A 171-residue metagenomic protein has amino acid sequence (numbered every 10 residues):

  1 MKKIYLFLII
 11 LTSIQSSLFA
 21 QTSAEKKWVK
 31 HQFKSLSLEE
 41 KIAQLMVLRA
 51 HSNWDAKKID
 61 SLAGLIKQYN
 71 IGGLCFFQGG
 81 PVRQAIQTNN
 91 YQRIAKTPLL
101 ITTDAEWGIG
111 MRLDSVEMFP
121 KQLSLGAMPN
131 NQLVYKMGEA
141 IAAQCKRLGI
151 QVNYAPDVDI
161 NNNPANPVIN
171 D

Functional and structural regions predicted by a protein language model:
M1-S23: Bacterial Sec-dependent N-terminal signal peptides
I4, L36-L38, L62-K67: Short, flexible, solvent-exposed loop/turn segments with mixed acidic/basic and small polar residues
Y5-L8, I14, K41-M46, K121: Generic structural motif recognizing short loop/turn segments at the entrances and edges of beta-strands
T12, E39-E40, R93, E117: A generic structural signal for short, solvent-exposed coil/turn residues that cap or connect secondary-structure
Q21-S37, Q122-M137: Solvent-exposed, charged interface segments at domain starts and junctions
T22-W54, D60: Mature N-terminal segment immediately following signal peptide/propeptide cleavage in secreted/periplasmic
H51-I59, A63-D171: Enzymes and membrane/adaptor proteins characterized by extended Gly/Ser/Thr/Asp/Glu-rich, aromatic-dotted
